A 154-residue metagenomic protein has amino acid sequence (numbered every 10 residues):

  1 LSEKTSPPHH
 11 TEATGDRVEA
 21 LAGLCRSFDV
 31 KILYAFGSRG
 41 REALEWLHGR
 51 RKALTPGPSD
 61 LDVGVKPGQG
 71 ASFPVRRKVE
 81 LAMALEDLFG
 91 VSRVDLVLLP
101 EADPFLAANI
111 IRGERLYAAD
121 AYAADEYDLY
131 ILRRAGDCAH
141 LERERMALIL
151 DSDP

Functional and structural regions predicted by a protein language model:
L1-G57, G68-P154: Catalytic core of pol beta-like nucleotidyltransferases
L61-V65: Short, aliphatic-rich beta-strand segments
